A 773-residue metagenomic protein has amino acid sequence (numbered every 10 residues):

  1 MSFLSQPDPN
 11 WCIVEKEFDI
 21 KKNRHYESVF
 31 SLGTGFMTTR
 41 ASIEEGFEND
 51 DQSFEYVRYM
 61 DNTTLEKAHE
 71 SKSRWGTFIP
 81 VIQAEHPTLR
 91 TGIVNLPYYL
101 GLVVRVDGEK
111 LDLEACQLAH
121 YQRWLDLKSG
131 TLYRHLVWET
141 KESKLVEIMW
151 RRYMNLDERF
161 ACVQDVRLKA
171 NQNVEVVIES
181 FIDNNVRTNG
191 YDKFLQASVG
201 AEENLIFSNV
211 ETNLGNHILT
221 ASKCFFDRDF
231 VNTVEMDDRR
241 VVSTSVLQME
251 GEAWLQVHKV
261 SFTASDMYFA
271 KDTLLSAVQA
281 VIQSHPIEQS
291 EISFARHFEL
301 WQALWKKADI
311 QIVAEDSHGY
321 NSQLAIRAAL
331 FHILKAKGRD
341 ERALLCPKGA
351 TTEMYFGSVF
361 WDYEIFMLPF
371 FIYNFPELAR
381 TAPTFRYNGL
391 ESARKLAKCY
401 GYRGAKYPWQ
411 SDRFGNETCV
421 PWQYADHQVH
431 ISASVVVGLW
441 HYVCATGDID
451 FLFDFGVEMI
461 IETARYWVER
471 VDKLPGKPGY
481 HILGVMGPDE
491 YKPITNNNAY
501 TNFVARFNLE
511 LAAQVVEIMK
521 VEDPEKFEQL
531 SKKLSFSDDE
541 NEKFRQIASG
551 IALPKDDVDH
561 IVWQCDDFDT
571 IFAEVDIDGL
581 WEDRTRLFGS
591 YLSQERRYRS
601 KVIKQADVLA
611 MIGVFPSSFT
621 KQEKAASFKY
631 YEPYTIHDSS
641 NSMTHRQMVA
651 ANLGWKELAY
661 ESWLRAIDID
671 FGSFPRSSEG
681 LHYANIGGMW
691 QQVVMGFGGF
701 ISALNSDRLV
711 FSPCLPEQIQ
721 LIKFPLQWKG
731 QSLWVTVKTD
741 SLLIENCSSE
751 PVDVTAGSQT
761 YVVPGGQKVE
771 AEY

Functional and structural regions predicted by a protein language model:
M1-Y355, G589-R596: Acidic/polar, glycine-enriched structural segments that form the non-catalytic walls/loops of the carbohydrate-binding
K22-L65, F366, F414, T418 (+3 more regions): C-terminal capping/lid segments that line or modulate ligand- or cofactor-binding pockets
T88-K141, E147, K621-A625, E632 (+1 more regions): Non-catalytic C-terminal accessory modules of carbohydrate-active enzymes
A314-Q323, G338-R342, Y373-P383, V443-E458 (+4 more regions): Structural helix-adjacent loops and short alpha-helical linkers that scaffold large soluble proteins
A328-K335, F385-S392, E458-R470, F507 (+3 more regions): Alpha-helical scaffold segments in carbohydrate-active enzymes
K337-T351, E377-V437, V443, I449-D454 (+3 more regions): Helix-terminus loop motifs that line ligand-binding clefts
T351-V359, A405-A445, I449-D454, E462-S549: The feature captures the catalytic groove of carbohydrate-active enzymes
V359-N388, D454, E510, E517 (+2 more regions): Active-site core of glycosidic bond-cleaving carbohydrate-active enzymes
